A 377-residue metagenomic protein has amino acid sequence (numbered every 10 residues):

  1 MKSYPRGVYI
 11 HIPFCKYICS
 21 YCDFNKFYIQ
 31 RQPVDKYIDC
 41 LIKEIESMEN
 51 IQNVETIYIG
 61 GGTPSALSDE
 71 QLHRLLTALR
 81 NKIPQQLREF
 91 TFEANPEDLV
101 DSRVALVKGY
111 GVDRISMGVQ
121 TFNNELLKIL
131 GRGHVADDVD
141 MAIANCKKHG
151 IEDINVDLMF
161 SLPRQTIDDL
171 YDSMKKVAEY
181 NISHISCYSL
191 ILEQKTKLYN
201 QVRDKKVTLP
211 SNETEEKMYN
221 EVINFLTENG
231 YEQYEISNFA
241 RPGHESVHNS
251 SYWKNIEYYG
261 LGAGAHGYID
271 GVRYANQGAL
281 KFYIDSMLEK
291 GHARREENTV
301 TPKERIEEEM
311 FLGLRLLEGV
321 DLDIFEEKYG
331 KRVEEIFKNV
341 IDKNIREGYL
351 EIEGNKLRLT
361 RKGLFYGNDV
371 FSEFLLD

Functional and structural regions predicted by a protein language model:
S3-P5, F27-M48, N53-K331: C-terminal scaffold of the Radical SAM
I10: Conserved N-terminal Rossmann-fold NAD(P)-binding element of oxidoreductases
P13-F24: Local cysteine-cluster metal-coordination motifs and their immediate loop/turn environment, predominantly Fe-S cluster
G330-K343: Short amphipathic alpha-helical interaction segments
R346-N355: A short, conserved structural fragment
K356-T360: Minor-groove-contacting beta-hairpin "wing" of winged helix-turn-helix DNA-binding domains
K362-D377: Short, amphipathic alpha-helical interaction segments positioned at domain boundaries
